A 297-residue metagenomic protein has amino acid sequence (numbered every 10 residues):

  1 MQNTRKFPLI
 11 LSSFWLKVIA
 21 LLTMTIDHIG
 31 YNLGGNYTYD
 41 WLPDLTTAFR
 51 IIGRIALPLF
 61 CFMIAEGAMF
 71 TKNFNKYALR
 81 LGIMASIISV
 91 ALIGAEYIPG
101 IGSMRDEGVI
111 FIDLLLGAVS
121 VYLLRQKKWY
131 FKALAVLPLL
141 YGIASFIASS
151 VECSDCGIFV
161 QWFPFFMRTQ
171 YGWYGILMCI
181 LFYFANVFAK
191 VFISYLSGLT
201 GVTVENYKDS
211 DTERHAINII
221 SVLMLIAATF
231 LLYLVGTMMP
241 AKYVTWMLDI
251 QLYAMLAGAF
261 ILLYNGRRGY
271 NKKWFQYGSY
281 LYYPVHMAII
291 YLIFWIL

Functional and structural regions predicted by a protein language model:
M1-L297: Alpha-helical transmembrane segments and their immediate juxtamembrane cytosolic regions
